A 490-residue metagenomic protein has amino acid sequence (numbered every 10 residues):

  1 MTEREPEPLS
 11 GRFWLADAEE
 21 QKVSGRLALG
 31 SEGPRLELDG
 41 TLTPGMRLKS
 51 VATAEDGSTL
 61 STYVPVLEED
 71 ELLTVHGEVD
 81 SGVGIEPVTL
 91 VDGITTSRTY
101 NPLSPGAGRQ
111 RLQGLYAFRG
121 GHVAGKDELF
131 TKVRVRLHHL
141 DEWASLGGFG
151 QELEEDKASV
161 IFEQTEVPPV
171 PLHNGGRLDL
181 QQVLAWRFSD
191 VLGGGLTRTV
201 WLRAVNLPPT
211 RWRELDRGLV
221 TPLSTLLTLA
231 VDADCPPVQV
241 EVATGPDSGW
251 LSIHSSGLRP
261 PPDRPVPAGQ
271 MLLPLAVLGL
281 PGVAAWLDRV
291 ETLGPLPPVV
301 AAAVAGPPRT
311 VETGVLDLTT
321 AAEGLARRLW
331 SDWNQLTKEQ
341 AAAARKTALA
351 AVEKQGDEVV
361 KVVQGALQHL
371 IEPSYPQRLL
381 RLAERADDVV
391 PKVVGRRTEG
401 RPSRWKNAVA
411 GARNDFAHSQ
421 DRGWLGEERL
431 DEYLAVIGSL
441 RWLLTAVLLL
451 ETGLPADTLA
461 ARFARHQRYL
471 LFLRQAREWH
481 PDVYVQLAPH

Functional and structural regions predicted by a protein language model:
M1-A230: Long, contiguous, compositionally biased segments that the model treats as domain-scale units
Y63, G82-P87, E166, A185 (+7 more regions): Glycine-centered secondary-structure boundary/capping sites
R111, R136, L207-L215, V231-C235 (+5 more regions): General structural signal for secondary-structure boundaries
V200, L251, T319: A broad, low-specificity signal marking well-ordered, structured residues that form hydrophobic/aromatic
R213-A284: Internal, Lys/Arg-enriched amphipathic helical interaction segments that engage polyanionic partners
L258-H490: Amphipathic, oligomerization/interface secondary-structure segments
